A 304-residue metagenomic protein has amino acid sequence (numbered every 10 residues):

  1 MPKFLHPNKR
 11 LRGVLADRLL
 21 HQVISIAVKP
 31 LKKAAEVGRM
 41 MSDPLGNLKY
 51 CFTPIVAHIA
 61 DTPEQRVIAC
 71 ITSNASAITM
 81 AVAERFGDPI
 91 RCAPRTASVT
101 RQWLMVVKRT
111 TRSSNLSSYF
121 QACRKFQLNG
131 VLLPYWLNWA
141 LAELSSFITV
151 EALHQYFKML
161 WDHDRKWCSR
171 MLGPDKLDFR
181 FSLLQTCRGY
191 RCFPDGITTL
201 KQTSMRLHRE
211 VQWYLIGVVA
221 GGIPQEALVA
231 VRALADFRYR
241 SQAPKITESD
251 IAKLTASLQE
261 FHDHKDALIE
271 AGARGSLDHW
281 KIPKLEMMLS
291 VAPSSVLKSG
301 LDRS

Functional and structural regions predicted by a protein language model:
M1: Active-site-surrounding "flap" and adjacent substrate/cofactor-binding loops of secreted or lumenal enzymes, prototyped
F4-I24, V28-G217: Charged (Asp/Glu and Lys/Arg) segments that form or flank catalytic channels of large polymer- and nucleotide-handling
K29, I78, E210-G221, R232-R240 (+1 more regions): Short, hydrophobic/amphipathic alpha-helical patches that form generic packing surfaces within helical domains
I223-A227: Active-site palm subdomain of RNA-directed nucleic acid polymerases
L228-S304: Alpha-helical bundle/repeat cores within regulatory domains of eukaryotic proteins
